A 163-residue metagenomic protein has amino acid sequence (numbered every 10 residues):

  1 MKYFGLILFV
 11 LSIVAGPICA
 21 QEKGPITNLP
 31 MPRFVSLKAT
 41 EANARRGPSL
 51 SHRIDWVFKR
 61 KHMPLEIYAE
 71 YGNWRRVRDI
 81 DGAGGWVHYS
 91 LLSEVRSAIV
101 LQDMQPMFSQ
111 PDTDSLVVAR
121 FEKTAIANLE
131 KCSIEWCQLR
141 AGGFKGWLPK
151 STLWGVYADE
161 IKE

Functional and structural regions predicted by a protein language model:
F4-I13: Sec-dependent N-terminal signal peptides
A15-P17: N-terminal signal peptide c-region/cleavage motif recognized by signal peptidases
A20-R46, V57-K61, Y68-Y71, R75-A83 (+3 more regions): SH3-family beta-barrel domains
S49: Intrinsically disordered, low-complexity polar regions and short flexible loop motifs
R53-I54: Beta-strand-rich domains and repeat architectures in extracellular enzymes and scaffolds, especially beta-propellers
